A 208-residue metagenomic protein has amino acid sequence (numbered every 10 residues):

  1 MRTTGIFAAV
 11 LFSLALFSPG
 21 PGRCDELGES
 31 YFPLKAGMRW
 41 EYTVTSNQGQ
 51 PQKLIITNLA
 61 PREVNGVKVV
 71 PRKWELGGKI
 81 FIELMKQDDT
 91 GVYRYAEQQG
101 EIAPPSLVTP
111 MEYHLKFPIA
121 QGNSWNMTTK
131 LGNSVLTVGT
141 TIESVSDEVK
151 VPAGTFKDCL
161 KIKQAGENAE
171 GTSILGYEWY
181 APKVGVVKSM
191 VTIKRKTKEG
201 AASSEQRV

Functional and structural regions predicted by a protein language model:
M1-G5: Positively charged n-region of N-terminal signal peptides that target proteins for export
I6-A9, V191: Short helix-onset patch at the extreme N-terminus, typifying the N->h transition of secretory signal peptides
A8-S18: Bacterial N-terminal signal peptides
P19-R23: Signal peptide processing junction and immediate N-terminal pro/mature segment of secreted/exported proteins
C24-V208: Conserved functional acidic sites
